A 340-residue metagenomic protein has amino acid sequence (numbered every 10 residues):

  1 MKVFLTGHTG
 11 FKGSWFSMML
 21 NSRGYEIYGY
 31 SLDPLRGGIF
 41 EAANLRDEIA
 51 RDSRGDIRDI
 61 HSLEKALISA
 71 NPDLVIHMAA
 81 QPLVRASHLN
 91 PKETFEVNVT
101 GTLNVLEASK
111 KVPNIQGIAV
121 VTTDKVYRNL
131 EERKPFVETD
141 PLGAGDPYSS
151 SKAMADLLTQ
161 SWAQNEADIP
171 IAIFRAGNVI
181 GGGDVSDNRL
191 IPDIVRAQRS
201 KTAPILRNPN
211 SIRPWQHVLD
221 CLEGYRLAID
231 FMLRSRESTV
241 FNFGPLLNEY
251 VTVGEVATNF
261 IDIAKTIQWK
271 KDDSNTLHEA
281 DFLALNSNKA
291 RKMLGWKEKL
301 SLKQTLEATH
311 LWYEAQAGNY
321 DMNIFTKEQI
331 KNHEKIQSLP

Functional and structural regions predicted by a protein language model:
M1-A176, N332: N-terminal Rossmann-like NAD(P)+-binding domain of SDR-like oxidoreductases, especially those catalyzing
T6, I57, E96-V99, Y148 (+6 more regions): Short, solvent-exposed loop/helix junctions and linker helices that flank or host conserved functional motifs
S22, G55, Q198-P340: C-terminal substrate-binding subdomain of Rossmann-fold SDR/epimerase-dehydratase oxidoreductases
D33-L35, A70, K110-G117, A167 (+4 more regions): Short, charged helix-to-loop "capping" segments that act as catalytic/coupling loops
I60-H61, D73, R85, K92 (+7 more regions): Residues in well-ordered alpha-helical elements
E64, I68, Q160, V195-R196 (+2 more regions): Solvent-exposed, non-membrane alpha-helical residues enriched in polar/charged side chains
S87, G177-N178, V240-F243: Short-chain dehydrogenase/reductase
L130-P135, T139, G145-Y148, A153 (+3 more regions): NAD(P)-dependent short-chain dehydrogenase/reductase
